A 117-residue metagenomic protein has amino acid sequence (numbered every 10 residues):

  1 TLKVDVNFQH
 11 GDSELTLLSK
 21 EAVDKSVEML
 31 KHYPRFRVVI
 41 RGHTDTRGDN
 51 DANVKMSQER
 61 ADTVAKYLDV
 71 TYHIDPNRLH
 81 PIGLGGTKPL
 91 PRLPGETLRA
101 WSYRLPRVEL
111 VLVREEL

Functional and structural regions predicted by a protein language model:
L2-V4, G11, P34-F36, N77 (+1 more regions): Envelope-exposed proteins and targeting segments
D5-V6, T44: A short alpha-helix capping/helix-coil boundary motif
E14, L18-K20, H43-L117: Periplasmic OmpA-like peptidoglycan-binding domain that tethers envelope proteins to the cell wall
